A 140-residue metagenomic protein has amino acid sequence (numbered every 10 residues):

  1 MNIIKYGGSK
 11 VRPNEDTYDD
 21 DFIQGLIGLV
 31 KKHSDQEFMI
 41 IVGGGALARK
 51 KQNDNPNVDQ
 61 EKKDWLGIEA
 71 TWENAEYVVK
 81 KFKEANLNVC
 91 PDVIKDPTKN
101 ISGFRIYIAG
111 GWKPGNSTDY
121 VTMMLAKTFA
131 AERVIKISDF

Functional and structural regions predicted by a protein language model:
M1-M39: N-terminal glycine-/serine-/threonine-rich phosphate-binding loop
I3-G7, I41-V42, I108-G111, K136-S138: Short beta-strand segments
K10-R12, G45-K50: Short, active-site-adjacent cap segments at secondary-structure transitions
E15-D16, K51-N53: Short acidic, glycine/serine/threonine-rich loops at helix termini
Y18-L26, L47, A70, N74 (+1 more regions): General structural feature for long, well-ordered alpha-helical segments within catalytic domains of soluble enzymes
Q36-I40, G103-I106: Loop/turn-to-beta-strand initiation segments
Q52-V121, L125-F129: Ligand-binding beta-strand-loop-alpha-helix segment within the catalytic cores of soluble metabolic enzymes
L125-F140: Acidic, metal-binding active-site segment of PIN/NYN-like and related structure-specific nucleases
